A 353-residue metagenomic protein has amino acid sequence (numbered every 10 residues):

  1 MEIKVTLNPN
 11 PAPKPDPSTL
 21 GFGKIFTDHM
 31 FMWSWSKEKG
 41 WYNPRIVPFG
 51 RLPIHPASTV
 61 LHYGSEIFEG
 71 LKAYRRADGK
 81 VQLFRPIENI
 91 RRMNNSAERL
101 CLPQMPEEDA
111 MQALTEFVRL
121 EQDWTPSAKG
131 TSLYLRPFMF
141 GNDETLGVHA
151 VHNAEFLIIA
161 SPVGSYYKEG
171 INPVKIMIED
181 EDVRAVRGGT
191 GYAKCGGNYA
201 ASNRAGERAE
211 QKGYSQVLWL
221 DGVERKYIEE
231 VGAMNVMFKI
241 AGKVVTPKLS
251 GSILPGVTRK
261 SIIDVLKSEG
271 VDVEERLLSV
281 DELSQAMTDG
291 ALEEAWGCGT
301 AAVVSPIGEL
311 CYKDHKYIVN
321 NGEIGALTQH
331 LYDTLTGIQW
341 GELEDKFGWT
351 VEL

Functional and structural regions predicted by a protein language model:
M1-F117, T145-L353: Helix-start/capping segments and mature chain N-termini
E107-D109, F117-G130: Charged, gly/pro-rich active-site loop segments
L120, G141-N142: Intrinsically disordered, low-complexity linker/loop segments enriched in Gly/Pro and charged/polar residues
P126-R136, F140: Extended, Lys/Arg-enriched charged tracts that mediate electrostatic binding to polyanionic substrates
